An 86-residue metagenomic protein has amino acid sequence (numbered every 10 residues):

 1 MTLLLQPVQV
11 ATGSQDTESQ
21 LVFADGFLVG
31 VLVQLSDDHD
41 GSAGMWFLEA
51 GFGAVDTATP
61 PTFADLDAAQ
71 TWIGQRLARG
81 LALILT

Functional and structural regions predicted by a protein language model:
M1-F27: Negatively charged, low-complexity tracts enriched in Asp/Glu with abundant Ser/Thr
M1-L3, L81-T86: Short intrinsically disordered terminal tails
L5-P7, G26-L28, F52, Q70 (+1 more regions): Low-complexity, intrinsically disordered short peptide segments enriched in small/polar/basic residues
E18-Q20, F27, G51, A58 (+1 more regions): Intrinsically disordered, low-complexity regions of eukaryotic proteins
V29-A58, R76: Short aromatic-glycine-(Arg/Gly/Cys) micro-motifs in beta-strand/loop hairpins
T62-L81: A short, charged, amphipathic alpha-helix used as a generic interaction element across diverse proteins
